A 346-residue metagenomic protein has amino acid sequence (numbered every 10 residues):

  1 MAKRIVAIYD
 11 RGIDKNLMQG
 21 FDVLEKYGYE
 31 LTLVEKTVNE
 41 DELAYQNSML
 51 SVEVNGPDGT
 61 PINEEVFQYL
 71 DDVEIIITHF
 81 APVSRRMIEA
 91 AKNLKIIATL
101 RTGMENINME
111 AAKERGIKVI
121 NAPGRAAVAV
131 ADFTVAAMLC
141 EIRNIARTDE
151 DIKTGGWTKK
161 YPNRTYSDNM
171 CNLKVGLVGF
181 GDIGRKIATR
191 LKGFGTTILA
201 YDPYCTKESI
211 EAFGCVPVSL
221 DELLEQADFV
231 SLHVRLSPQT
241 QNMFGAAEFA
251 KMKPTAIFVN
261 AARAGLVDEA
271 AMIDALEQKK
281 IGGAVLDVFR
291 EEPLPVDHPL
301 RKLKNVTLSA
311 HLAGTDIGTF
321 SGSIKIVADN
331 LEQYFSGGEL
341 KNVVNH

Functional and structural regions predicted by a protein language model:
M1-V73, F335: N-terminal glycine-/charge-rich "phosphate-binding" loop or analogous flexible N-terminal tail
K36-E42, G193-I210: NAD(P)-binding Rossmann-fold cofactor-contacting core
F67-L70, I88-A91, M170, L223-A227 (+2 more regions): A short, aliphatic-rich alpha-helical micro-motif
D71-D151: Phosphate/diphosphate ligand-binding glycine-rich loop within oxidoreductases
A131-E150, L173, T189-T196, K325-Q333 (+1 more regions): Oxidoreductase and adenylate-handling cofactor-binding alpha/beta cores
D151-K186: Glycine-rich NAD(P)-binding loop of Rossmann-like domains
T197, T255-I257, A261-H346: Rossmann-like dinucleotide-binding domain for NAD(H)/NADP(H)
C205-P299: Rossmann-like adenosine-cofactor binding region
